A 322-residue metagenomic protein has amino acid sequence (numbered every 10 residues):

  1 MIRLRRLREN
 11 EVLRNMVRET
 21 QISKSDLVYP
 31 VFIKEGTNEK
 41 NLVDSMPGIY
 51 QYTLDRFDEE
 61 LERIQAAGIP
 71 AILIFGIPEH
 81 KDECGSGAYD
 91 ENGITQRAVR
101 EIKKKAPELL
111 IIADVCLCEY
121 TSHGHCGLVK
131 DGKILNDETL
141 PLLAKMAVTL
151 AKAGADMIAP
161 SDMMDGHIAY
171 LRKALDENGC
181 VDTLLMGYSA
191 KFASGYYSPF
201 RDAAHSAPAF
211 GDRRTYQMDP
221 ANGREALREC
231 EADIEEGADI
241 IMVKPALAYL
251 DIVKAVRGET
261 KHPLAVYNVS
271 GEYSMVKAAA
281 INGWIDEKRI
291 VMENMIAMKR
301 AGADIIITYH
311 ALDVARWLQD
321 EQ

Functional and structural regions predicted by a protein language model:
M1-R18: N-terminal amphipathic/basic leader segments beginning at the initiator methionine
N10, I22-V28, K34-Q322: Alpha/beta enzyme core
